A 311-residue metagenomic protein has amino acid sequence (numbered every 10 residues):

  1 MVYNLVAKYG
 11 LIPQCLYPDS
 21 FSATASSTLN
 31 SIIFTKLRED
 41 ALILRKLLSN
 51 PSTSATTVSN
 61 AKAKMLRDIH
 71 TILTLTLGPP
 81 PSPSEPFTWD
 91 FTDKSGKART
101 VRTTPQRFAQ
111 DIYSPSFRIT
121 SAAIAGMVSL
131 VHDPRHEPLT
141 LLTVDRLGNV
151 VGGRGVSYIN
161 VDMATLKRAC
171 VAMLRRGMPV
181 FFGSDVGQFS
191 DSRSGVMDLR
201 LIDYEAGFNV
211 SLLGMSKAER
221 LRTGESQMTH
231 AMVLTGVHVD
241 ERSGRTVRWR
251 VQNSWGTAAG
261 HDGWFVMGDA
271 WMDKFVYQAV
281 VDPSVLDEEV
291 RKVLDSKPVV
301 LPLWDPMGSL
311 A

Functional and structural regions predicted by a protein language model:
M1-A98: Papain-like cysteine protease catalytic cores
V2, M178, M228-H230, V247 (+1 more regions): Residues that flank catalytic or metal-binding motifs in active/ligand-binding sites
N4, P13-C15, V180-G183, V233 (+1 more regions): Structural recognition of the beta-strand scaffold that forms the well-ordered cores of secreted hydrolase catalytic
P13, G187-F189, D240, T257: Solvent-exposed loop/turn segments at secondary-structure junctions within structured extracellular/periplasmic domains
Y17-P18, R193-M197, D262-G263: Short, solvent-exposed loop/turn and secondary-structure capping segments
N60, K64-A172: Extended, H/D-rich, highly charged conserved domains that either
G153-T229: Long, positively charged binding patches that form subdomain-scale interaction surfaces for polyanionic ligands
T235, D240, G244-A311: Conserved catalytic-core surface of thiol
